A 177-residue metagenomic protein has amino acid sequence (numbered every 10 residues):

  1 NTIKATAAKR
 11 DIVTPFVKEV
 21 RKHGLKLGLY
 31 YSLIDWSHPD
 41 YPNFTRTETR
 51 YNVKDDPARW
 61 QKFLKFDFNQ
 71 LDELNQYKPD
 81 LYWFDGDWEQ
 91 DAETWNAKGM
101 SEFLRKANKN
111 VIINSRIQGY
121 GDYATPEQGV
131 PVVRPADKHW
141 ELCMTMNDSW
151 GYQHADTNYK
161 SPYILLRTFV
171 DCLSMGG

Functional and structural regions predicted by a protein language model:
N1-G177: Mature catalytic domains of secreted/periplasmic carbohydrate-active enzymes
